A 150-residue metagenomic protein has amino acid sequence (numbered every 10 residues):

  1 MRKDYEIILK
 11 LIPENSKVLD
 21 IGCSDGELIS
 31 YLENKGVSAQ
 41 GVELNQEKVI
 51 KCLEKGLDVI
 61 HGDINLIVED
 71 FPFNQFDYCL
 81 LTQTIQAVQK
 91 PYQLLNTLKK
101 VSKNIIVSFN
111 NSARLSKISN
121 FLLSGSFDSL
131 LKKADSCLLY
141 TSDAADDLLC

Functional and structural regions predicted by a protein language model:
M1-N74: Conserved N-terminal segment of class I S-adenosyl-L-methionine
S16, D77, K103: Conserved acidic residues
V18, L81, F109: Generic enzyme active-site microenvironment
G26, T84, N110: Flexible loop residues that form catalytic and substrate-binding hotspots at small-molecule/glycan-binding clefts
L66, Q86, R114: Active-site micro-motifs of SAM-dependent methyltransferase domains
L80-Q89: A short SAM/SAH-binding and catalytic strip from SAM-dependent methyltransferases
Q89-S142: S-adenosyl-L-methionine-dependent methyltransferase catalytic module, highlighting the catalytic core
Y140-C150: Single conserved hydrophobic/aromatic residue that forms the stacking wall/gate of nucleotide- or nucleobase-binding
